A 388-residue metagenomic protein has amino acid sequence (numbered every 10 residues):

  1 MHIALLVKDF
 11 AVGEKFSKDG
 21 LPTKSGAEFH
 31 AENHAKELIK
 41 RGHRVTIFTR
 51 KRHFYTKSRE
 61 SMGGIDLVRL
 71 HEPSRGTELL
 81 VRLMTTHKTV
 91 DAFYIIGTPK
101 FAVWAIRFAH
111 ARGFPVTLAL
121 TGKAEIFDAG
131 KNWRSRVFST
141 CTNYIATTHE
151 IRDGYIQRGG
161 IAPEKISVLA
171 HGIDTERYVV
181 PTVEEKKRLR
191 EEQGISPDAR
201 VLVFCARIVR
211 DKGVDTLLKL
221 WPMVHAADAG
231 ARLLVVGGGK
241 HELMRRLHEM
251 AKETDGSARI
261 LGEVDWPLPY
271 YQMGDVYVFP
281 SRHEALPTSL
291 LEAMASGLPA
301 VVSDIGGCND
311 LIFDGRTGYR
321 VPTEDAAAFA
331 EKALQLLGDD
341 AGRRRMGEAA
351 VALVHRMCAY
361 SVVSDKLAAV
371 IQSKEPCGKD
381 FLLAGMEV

Functional and structural regions predicted by a protein language model:
K51-R52, I173, C205, R232-R245: Glycosyltransferase donor-sugar binding loop
E150, G172: Carbohydrate-associated surface elements
V179-I195, K366: A short helix/loop element that forms part of the nucleotide-sugar donor recognition site in Leloir-type
E191, A328, Q335, G342-R356 (+1 more regions): A short, well-ordered alpha-helix in the C-terminal region of glycosyltransferases
S196-K212, L218-W221: Conserved donor-binding/catalytic core segment of Leloir-type glycosyltransferases
E263, R282: Aromatic "clamp/platform" in nucleotide-sugar-dependent glycosyltransferases that forms part of the donor/acceptor
P299-V302, I312: Short hydrophobic beta-strand element within catalytic cores of glycosyltransferases and related nucleotide-activated
D314-G315, Y319-A326, Q335-D340: Conserved acidic donor-binding segment of nucleotide-sugar-dependent glycosyltransferases
